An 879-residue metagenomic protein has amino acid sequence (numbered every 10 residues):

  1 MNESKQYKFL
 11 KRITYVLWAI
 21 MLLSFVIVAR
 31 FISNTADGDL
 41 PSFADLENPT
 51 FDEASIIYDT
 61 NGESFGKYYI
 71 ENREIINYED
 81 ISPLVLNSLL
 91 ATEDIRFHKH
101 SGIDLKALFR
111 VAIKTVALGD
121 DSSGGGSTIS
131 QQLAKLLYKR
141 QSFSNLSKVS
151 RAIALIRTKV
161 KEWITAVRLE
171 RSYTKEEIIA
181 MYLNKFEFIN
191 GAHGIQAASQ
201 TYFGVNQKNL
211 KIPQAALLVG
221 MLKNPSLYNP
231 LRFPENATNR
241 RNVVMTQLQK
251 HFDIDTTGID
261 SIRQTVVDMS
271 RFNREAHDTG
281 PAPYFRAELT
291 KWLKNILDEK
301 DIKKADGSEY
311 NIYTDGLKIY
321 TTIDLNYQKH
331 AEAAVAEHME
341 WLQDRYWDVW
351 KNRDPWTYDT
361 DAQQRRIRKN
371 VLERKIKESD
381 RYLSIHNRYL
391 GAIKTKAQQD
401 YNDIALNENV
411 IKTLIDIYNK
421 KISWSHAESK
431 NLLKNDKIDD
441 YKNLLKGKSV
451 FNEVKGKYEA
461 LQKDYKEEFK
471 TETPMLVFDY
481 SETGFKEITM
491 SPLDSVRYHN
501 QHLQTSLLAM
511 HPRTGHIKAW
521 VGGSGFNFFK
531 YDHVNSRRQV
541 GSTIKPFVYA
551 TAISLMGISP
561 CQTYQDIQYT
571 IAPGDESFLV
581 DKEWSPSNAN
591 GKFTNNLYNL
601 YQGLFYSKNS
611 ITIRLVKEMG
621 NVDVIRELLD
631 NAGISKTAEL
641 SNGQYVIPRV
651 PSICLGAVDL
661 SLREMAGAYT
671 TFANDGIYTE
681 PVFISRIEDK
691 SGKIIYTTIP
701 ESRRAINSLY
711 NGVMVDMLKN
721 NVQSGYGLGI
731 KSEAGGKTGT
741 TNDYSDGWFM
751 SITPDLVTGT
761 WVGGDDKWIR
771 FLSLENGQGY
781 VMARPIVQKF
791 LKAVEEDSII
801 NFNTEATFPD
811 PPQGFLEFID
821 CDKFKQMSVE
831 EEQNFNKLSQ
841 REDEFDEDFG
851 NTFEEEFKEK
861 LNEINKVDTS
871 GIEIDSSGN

Functional and structural regions predicted by a protein language model:
M1-I56, V116, L342: N-terminal type II signal-anchor transmembrane helix that functions as the membrane-insertion/stop-transfer segment
Q6-K8, F51-A54, Y58-Y284, E288-K300 (+6 more regions): Peptidoglycan glycan-strand catalytic modules in the bacterial/periplasmic cell-wall system
S88-L90, L248, A331, T514-G515 (+6 more regions): Active-site SXXK
H98-L108, H193-Q196, D255-I259, I553-F578 (+3 more regions): Short, well-structured active-site flanking segments
A117-N145, K208, F272-G280, Y284 (+4 more regions): Conserved catalytic neighborhood of penicillin-recognizing serine enzymes
D255-T322, N326-L445, E453, K592: Non-catalytic structural connector segments
T321, L325-W341, E378-H511, H516 (+4 more regions): A penicillin-recognizing enzyme superfamily signal
F578-P586, K592, M619-G667, G676 (+1 more regions): Mid-domain, small-residue-enriched loop/turn segments at the edges of structured enzyme/sensor domains
